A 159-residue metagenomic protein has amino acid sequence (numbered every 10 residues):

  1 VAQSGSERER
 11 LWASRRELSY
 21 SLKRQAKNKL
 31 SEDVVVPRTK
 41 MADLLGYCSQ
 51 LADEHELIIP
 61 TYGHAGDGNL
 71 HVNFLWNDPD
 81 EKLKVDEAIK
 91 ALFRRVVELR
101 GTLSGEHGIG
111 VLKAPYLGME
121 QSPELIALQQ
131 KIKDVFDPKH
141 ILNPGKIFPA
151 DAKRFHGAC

Functional and structural regions predicted by a protein language model:
V1-A91, R95, L99: C-terminal substrate-recognition/cap domain of FAD-linked oxidoreductases
V1-R15, H64-N69, E106-Y116, G145-G157: A glycine-rich phosphate-binding loop feature that marks nucleotide/adenosyl-phosphate handling sites
D80, K84, A88, I109 (+2 more regions): Short amphipathic alpha-helical interaction segments
E87-A91, S104, L112, A127: Short amphipathic alpha-helical segments
V97-I109, D134, P138-L142: Alpha-helix capping/hinge segments and adjacent helical runs
A114-C159: Activity-critical C-terminal alpha-helical subdomain
